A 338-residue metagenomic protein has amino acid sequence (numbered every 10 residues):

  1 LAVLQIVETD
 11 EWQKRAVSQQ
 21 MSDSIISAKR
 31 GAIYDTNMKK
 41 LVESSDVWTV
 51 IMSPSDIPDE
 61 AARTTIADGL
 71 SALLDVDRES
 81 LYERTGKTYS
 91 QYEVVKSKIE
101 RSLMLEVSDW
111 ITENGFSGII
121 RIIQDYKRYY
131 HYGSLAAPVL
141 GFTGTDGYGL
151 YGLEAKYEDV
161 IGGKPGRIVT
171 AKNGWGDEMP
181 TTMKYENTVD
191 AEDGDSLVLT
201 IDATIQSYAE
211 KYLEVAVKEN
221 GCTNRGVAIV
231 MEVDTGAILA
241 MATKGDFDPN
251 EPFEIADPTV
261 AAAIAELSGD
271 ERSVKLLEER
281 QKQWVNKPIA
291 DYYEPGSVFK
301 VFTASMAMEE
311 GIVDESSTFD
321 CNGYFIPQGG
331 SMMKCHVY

Functional and structural regions predicted by a protein language model:
L1-L267, Q283, Y292, E315: Periplasmic/cell-envelope proteins involved in peptidoglycan metabolism and beta-lactam response
A242-K244, P252-D257, A290-Y338: Short, glycine/proline-biased beta-turn/loop segments that scaffold the active-site neighborhood
E266-E278: A structural motif
L276-E294: Alpha-helix-centered segments that form part of catalytic cores
